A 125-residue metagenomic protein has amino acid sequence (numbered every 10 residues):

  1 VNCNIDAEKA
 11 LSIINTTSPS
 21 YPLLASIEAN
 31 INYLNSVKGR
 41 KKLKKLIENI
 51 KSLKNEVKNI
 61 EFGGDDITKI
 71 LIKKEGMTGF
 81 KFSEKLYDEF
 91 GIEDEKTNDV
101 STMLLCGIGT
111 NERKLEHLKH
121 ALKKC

Functional and structural regions predicted by a protein language model:
V1-K69, K73: Active-site C-terminal subdomain of aminotransferase-like
K58-C125: Conserved C-terminal alpha-helix-loop-beta "cap" of PLP-dependent enzymes that closes/shapes the active-site mouth
